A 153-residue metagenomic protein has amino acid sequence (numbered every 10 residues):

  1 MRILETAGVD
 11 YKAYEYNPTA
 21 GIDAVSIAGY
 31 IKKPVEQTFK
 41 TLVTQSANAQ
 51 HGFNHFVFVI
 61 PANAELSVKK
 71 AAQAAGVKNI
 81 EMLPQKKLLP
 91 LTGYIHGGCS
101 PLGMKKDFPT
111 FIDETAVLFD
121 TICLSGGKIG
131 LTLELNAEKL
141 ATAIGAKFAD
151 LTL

Functional and structural regions predicted by a protein language model:
M1-L153: Extended, low-hydrophobicity, polar/charged segments
